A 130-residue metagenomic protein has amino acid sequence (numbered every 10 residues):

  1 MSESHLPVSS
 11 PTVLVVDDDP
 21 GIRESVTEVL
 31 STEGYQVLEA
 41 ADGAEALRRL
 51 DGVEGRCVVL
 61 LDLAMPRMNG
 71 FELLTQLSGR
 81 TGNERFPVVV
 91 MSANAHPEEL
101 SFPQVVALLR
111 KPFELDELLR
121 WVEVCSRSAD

Functional and structural regions predicted by a protein language model:
M1-L14, E114-D130: Non-catalytic signal-transmission and effector/linker regions of two-component phosphorelay proteins
E24-T32: Charged docking surfaces used in two-component/phosphorelay signaling
E39-V58: Acidic, metal-coordinating helix/loop segments flanking the phosphotransfer/catalytic sites of two-component signaling
A41-E45, N69-T75: Acidic catalytic/metal-coordinating carboxylates
D62: Active-site residues of response regulator receiver
M65: Receiver (REC) domain active-site loop signature in two-component systems and cognate sites in sensor histidine kinases
V89-S92: Hydrophobic/aromatic residues positioned on beta-strands within the core alpha/beta folds
K111: A Lys-centered signature of the CheY-like receiver
